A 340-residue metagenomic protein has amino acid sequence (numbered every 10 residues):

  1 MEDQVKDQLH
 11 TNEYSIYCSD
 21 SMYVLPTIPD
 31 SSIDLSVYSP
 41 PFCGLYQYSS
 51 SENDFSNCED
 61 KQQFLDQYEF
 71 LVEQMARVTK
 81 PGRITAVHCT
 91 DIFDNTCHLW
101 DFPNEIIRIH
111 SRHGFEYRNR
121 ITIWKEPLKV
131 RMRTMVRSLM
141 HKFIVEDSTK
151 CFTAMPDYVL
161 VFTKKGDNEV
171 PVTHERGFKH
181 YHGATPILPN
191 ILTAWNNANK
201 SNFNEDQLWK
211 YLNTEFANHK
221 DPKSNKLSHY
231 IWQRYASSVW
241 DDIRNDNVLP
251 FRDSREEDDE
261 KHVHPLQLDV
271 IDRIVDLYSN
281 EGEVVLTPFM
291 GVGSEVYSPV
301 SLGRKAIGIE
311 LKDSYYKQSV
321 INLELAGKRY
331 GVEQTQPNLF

Functional and structural regions predicted by a protein language model:
E2-K317, F340: Core catalytic lobe of class I
E105-I106, V320-F340: Class I S-adenosyl-L-methionine-dependent methyltransferase module
